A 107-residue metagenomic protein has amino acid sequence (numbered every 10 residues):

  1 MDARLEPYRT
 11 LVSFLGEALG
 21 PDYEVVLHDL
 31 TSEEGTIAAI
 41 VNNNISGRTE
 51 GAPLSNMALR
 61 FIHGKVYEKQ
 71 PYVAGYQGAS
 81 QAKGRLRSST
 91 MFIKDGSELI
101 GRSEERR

Functional and structural regions predicted by a protein language model:
L5-S13: Short amphipathic alpha-helical segments
G16-A74, A79-Q81: Structured interaction and signal-relay segments at domain junctions
G84-M91: A short beta-strand signature within small-molecule sensing/ligand-binding domains used in signal transduction
I93-G96: Sensor-regulatory modules in signal-transduction proteins
L99-I100: Glycine-rich acetyl-CoA-binding "A-motif" of GNAT/NAT acetyltransferases
E105-R106: Conserved small/polar residues in nucleotide/adenosyl-binding loops
